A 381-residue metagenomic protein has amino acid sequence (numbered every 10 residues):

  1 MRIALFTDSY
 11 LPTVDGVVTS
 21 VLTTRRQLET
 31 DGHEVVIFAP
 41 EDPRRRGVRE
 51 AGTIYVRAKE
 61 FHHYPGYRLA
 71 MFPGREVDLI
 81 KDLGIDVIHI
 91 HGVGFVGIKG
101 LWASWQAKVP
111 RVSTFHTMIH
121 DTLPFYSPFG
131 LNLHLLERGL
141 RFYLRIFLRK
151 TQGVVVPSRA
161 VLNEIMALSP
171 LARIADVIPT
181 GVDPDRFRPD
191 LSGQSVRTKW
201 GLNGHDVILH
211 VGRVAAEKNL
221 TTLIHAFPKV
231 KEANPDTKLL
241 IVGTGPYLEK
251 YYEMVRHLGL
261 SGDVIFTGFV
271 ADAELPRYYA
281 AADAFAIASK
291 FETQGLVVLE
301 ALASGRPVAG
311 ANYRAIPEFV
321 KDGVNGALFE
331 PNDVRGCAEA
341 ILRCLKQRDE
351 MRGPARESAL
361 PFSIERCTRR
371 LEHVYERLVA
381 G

Functional and structural regions predicted by a protein language model:
M1-Y55, E372: N-terminal subdomain of nucleotide-sugar transferases
T19, D206-K229, P246-Y252, R335: A conserved mid-protein helix/loop that constitutes part of the nucleotide-sugar donor-binding site
E41, A160, G181: Carbohydrate-associated surface elements
L148, F269-V270, R277-A282: Short alpha-helical donor nucleotide-sugar binding micro-motif in glycosyltransferases
K250-V270: Nucleotide-activated donor-binding/catalytic signature segment of Leloir-type glycosyltransferases, i.e., the conserved
K290: Aromatic "clamp/platform" in nucleotide-sugar-dependent glycosyltransferases that forms part of the donor/acceptor
P307-G310, V320: Short hydrophobic beta-strand element within catalytic cores of glycosyltransferases and related nucleotide-activated
D322-G323, A327-V334, R343-R348: Conserved acidic donor-binding segment of nucleotide-sugar-dependent glycosyltransferases
